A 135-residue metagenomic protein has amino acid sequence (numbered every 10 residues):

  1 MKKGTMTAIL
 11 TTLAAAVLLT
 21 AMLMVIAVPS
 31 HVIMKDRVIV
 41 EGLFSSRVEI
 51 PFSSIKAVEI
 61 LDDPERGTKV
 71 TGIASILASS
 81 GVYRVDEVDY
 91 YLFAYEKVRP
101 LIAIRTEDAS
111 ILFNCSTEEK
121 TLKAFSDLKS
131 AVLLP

Functional and structural regions predicted by a protein language model:
M1, K35-D36, D108: Generic structural signal for short, solvent-exposed loop/turn connectors between secondary structure elements
M1-S30: Alpha-helical transmembrane spans
T7-V17, M34-K35, V58-G72: Short low-complexity stretches enriched in small and charged residues
T20-F52: Conserved beta-hairpin
G42-E49, K56-E107: Non-transmembrane, membrane-adjacent beta-strand/coil modules in membrane-associated proteins and peripheral
V48-S53, L112-S116: Short amphipathic beta-strand/extended segments with alternating polar/hydrophobic composition
E59, K97-P135: Terminal and domain-flanking low-complexity segments
